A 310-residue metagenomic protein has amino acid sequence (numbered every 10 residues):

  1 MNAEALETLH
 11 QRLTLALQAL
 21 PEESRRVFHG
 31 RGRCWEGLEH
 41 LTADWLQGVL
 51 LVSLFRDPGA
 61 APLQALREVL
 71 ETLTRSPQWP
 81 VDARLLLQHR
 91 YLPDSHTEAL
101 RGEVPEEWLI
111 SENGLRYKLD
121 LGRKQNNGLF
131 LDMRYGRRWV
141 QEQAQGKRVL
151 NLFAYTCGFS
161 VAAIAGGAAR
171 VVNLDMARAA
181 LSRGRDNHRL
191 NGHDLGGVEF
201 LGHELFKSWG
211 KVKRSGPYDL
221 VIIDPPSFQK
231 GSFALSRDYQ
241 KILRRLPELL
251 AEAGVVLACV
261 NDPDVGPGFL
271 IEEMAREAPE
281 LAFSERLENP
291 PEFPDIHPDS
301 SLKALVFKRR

Functional and structural regions predicted by a protein language model:
M1-Q47: Non-catalytic accessory regions of SAM-dependent methyltransferases
E36-G37, T42-D44, A65-F130, R138: Non-catalytic substrate-recognition/targeting regions of SAM-dependent transferases
G146-Y155: Conserved class I S-adenosyl-L-methionine
T156-A168: Conserved SAM-binding loop of SAM-dependent methyltransferases across substrates and taxa, primarily the Class I
R170-D175: Conserved SAM-binding motif I beta-strand of class I
M176-I222: S-adenosyl-L-methionine
L205-P279, L287: S-adenosylmethionine
L270-R310: Class I S-adenosyl-L-methionine
